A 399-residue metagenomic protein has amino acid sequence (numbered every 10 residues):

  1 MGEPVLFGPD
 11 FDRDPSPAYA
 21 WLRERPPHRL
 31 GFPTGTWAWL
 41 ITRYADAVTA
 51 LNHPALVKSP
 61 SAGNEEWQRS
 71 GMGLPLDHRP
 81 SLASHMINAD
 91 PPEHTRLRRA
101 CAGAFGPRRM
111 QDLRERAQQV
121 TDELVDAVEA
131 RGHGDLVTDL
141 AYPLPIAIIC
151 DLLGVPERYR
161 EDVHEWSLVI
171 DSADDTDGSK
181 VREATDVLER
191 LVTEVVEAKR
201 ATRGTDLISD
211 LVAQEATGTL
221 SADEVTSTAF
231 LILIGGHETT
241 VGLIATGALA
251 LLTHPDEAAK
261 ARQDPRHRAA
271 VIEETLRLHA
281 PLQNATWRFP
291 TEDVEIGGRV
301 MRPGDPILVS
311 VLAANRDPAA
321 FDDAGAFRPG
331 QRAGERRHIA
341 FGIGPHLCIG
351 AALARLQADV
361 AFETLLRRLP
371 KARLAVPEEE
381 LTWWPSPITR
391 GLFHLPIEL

Functional and structural regions predicted by a protein language model:
M1-L399: Cytochrome P450
